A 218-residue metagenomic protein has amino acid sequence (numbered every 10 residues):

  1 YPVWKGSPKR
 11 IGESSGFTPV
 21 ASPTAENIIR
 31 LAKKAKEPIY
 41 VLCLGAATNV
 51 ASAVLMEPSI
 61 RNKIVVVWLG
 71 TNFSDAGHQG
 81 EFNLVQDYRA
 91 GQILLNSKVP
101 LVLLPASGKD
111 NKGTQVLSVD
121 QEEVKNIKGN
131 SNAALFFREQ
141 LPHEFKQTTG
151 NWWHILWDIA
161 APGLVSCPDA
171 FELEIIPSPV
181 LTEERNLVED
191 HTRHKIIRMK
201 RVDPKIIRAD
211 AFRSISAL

Functional and structural regions predicted by a protein language model:
Y1-L218: N-terminal acidic, glycine/proline-rich low-complexity segments
